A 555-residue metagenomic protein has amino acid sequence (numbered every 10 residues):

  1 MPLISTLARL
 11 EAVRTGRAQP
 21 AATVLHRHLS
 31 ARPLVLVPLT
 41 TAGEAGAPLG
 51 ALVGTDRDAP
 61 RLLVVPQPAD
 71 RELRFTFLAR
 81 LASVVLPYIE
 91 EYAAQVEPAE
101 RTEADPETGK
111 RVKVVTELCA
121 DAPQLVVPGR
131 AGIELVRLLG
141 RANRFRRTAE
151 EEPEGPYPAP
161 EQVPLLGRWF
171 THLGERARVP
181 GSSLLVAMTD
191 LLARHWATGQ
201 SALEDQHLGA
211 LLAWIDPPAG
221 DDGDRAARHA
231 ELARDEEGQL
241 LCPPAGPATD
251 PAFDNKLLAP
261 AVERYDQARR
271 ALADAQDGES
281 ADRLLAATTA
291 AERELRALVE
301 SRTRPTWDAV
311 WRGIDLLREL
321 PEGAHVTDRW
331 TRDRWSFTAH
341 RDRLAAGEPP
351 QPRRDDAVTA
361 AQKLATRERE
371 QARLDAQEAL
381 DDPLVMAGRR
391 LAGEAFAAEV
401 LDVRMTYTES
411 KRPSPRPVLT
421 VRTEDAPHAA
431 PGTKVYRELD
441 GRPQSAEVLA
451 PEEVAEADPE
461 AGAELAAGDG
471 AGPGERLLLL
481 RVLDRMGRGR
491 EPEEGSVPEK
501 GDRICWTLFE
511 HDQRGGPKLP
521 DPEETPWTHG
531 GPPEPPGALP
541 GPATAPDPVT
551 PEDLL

Functional and structural regions predicted by a protein language model:
M1-A122, A142-R176, P180-G181, L185-M188 (+3 more regions): Long, charged/polar, low-complexity intrinsically disordered N-terminal extensions that precede catalytic
L7, L284-A429: Accessory interdomain/linker segments of ATP-dependent helicases and helicase-like nucleic-acid enzymes that mediate
V37-A42, Q67, V127-R130, T423-E424 (+1 more regions): Structural motif
A42-A47, A131-V136, M405-S410, P427-H428 (+3 more regions): Flexible loop/turn segments at secondary-structure boundaries
V115-K256, E263: Metal-dependent DNA phosphodiester-chemistry modules and their immediately adjacent helices/loops in DNA-processing
E204-A219, D224-G313, L317-D328: Activation corresponds to long, low-complexity, non-globular regions
H428-E438: Beta-strand-rich binding/interaction modules
R437-D440, S445-V448, E453-L555: C-terminal effector modules of nucleic-acid-centric enzymes and ribosome-associated factors
